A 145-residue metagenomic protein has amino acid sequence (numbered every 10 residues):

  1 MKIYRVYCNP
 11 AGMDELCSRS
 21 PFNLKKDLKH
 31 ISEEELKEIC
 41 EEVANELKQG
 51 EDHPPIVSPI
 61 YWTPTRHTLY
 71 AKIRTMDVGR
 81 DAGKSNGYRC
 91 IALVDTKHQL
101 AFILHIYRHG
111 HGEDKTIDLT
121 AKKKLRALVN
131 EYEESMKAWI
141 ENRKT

Functional and structural regions predicted by a protein language model:
M1-L47, E134-T145: Arg/Lys-rich, positively charged N-terminal/basic patches that mediate binding to nucleic acids
I3-Y4, K26, I31, A71 (+2 more regions): Hydrophobic transmembrane signal anchors and adjacent membrane-proximal interface regions, especially in viral
V6, I73, I103-L104: Generic structural hydrophobic/aromatic packing signal, biased to beta-strands
L36, P59-W62, D114, L125: Generic structural signal for short, flexible, solvent-exposed coil/loop and linker residues
K48-D81: A short, surface-exposed loop/turn module that caps and links secondary-structure elements
V78-T145: Enriched for short, Lys/Arg-rich terminal
